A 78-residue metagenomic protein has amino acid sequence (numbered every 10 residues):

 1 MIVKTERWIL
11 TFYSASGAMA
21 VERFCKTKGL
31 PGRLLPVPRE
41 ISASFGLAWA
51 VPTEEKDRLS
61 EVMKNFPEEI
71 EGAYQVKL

Functional and structural regions predicted by a protein language model:
M1-I2, L34-E40: Short, flexible, solvent-exposed loop/turn segments with mixed acidic/basic and small polar residues
K4-T11: Short glycine-/aliphatic-rich beta-strand segments at the starts of folded cytosolic domains
T11-F12, A50: Residue-level marker of alpha-helix boundaries and capping positions
S14-R33: Short amphipathic alpha-helix segments
E22, R39, S60: Short glycine-/small-residue-rich flexible loop motifs, especially phosphate/cofactor-binding loops
P31-V37, E71-G72: A short linear hydrophobic-aromatic micro-motif
I41-F45: A short acidic, helix-capping loop that chelates divalent metal ions and anchors anionic groups
A48-L78: C-terminal structural segments of small proteins and small subunits
